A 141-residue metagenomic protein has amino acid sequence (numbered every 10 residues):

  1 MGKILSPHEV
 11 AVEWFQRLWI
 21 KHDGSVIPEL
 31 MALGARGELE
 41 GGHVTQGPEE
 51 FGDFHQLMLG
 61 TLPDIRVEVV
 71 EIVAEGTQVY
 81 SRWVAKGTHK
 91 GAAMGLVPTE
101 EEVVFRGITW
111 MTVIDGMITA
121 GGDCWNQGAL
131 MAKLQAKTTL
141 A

Functional and structural regions predicted by a protein language model:
M1-A141: C-terminal and inter-domain tail/linker signature
